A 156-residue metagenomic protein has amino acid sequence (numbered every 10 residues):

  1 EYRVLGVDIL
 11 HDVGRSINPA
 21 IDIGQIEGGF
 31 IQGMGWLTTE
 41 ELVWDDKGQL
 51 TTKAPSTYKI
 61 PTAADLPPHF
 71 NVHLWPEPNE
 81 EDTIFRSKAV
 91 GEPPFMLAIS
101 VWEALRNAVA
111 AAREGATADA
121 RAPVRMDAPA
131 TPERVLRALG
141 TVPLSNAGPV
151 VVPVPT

Functional and structural regions predicted by a protein language model:
E1-T156: C-terminal catalytic domains of large/alpha subunits in multi-subunit enzymes
